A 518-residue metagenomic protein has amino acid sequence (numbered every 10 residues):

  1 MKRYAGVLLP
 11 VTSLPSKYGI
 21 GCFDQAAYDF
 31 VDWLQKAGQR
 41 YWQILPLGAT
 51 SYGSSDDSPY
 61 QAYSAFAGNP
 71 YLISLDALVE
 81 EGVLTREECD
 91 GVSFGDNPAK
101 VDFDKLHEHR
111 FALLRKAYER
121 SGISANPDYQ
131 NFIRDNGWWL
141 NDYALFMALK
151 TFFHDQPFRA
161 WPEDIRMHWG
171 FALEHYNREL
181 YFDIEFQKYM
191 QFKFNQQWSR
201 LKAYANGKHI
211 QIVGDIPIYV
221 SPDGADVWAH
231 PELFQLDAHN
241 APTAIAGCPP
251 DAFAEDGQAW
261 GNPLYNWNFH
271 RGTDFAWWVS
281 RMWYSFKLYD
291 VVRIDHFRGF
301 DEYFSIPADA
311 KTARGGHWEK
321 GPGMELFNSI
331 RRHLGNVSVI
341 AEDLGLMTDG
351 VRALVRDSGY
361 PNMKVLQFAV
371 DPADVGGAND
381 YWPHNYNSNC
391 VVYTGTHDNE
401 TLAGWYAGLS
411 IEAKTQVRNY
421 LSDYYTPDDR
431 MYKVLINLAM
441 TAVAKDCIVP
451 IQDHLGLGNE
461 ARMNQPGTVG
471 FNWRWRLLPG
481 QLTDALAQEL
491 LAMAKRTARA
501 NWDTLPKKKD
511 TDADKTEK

Functional and structural regions predicted by a protein language model:
M1-G38: Mature N-terminal, pre-catalytic/accessory segment of carbohydrate-active enzymes
P10, S16, S54-F192, V220-I448 (+3 more regions): Alpha-amylase-like alpha-glycosidases and glucanotransferases acting on alpha-linked glucans and related
A26-T50, L288-Y289: Catalytic domains of carbohydrate-active enzymes, especially glycoside hydrolases
Q35, W198-N206, R331, V355-R356: Surface-exposed amphipathic alpha-helices with a cationic face
L45, Q211-V213, P217, V291 (+1 more regions): Outer-envelope exported proteins of Gram-negative bacteria
Q187, Q191-V220: Conserved, well-ordered alpha-helix/loop/beta-strand core segments that scaffold catalytic motifs
G456-P506, K518: Structured C-terminal cap/extension of enzyme domains
